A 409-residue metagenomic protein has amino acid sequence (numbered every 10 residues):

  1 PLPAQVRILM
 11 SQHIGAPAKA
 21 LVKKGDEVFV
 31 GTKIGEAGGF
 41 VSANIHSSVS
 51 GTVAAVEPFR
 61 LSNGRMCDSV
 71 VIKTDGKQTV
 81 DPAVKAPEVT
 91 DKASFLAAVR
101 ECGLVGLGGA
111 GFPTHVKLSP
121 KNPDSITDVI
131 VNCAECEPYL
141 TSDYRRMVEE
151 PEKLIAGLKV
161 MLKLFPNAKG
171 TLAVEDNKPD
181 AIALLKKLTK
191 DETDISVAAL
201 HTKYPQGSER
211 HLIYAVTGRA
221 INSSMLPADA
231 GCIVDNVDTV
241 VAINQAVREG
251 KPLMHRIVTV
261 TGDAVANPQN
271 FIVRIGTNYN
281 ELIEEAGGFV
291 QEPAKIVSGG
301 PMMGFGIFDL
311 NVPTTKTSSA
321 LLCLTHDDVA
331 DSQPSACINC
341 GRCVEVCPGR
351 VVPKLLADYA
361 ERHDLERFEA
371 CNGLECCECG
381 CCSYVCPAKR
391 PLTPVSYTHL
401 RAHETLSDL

Functional and structural regions predicted by a protein language model:
R7-A16, A37-S42, L321-G341, A357-E378: Ferredoxin-like iron-sulfur electron-transfer modules
G25-S42, E57, D68-T74: Short hydrophobic beta/alpha edge segments that flank linear recognition/processing sites
E27-G39, R342-E361, C381-Y397: Iron-sulfur cluster-binding cysteine motifs and their immediate structural context in ferredoxin-like electron-transfer
G51-V53: Conserved hydrophobic positions within beta-strands
A55, R60-F112, K121-P123, P179: Acidic low-complexity segments
V131-D143, A264: Gly-rich Lys/Arg/Thr-decorated short loops/hinges at beta-loop-alpha junctions or inter-strand turns that position
N167-Y279, E285-V290, G300: Hydrophobic alpha-helical positions that pack around
T398-T405: Conserved small/polar residues in nucleotide/adenosyl-binding loops
